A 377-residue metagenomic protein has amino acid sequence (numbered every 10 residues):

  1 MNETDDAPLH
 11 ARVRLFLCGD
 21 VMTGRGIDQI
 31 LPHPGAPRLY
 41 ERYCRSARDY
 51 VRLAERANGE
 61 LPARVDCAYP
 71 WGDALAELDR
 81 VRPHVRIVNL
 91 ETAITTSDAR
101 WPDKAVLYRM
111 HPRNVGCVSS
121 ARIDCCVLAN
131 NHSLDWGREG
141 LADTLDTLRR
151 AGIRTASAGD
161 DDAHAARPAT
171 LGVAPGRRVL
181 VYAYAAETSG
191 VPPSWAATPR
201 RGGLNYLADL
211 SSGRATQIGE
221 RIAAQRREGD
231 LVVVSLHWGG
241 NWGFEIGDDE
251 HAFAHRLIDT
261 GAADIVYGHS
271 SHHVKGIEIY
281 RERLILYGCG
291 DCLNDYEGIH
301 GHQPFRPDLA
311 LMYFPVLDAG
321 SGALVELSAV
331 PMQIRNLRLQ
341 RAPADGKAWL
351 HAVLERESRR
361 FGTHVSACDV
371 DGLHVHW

Functional and structural regions predicted by a protein language model:
M1-W377: Acidic, metal/ion-coordinating pockets
